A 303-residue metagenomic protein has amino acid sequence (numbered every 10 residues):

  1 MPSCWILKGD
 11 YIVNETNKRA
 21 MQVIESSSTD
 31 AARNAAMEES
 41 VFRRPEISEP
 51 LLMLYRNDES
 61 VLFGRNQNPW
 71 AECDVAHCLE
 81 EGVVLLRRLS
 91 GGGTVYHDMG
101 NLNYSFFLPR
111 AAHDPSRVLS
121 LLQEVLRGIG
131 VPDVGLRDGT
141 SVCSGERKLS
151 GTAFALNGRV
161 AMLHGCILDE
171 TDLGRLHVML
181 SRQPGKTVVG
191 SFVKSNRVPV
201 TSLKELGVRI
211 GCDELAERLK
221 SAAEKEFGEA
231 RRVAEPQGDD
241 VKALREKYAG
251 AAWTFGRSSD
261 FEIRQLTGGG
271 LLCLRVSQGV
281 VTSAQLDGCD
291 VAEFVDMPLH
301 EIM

Functional and structural regions predicted by a protein language model:
I6, I12-H113: N-terminal lobe of the biotin/lipoate ligase/transferase fold
A71-C73, A111-R117, R175, G211-E214: Short, conserved charged micro-motifs
M99-C143: Contiguous, small/hydrophobic- and glycine-enriched helical/loop subdomains that border and often "cap" functional
S120-P132, S150-T152, G158-S258, D287-M303: Long, positively charged amphipathic alpha-helical accessory segments at protein N-termini or as interdomain linkers
S144-G145, L286: Structural motif
L271-V295: Catalytic-core signal marking the mid-to-C-terminal active-site face
